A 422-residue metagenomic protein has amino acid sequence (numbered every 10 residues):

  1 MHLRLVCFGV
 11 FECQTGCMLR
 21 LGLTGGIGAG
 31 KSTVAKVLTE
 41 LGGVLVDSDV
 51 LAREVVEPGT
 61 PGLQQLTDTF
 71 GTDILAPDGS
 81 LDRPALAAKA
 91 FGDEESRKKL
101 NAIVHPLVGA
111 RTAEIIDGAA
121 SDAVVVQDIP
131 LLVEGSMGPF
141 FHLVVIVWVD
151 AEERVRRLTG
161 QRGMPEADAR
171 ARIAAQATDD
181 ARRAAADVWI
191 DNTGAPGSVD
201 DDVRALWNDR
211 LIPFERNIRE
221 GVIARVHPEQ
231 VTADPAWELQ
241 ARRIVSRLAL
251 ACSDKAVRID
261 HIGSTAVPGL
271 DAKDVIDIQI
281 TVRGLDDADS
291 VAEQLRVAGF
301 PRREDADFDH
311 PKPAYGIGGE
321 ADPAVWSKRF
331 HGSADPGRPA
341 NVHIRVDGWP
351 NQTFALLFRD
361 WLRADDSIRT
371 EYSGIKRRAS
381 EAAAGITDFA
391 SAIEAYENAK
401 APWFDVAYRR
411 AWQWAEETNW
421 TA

Functional and structural regions predicted by a protein language model:
M18-L21, A110, V199, R204-D260: Helical scaffold of the NTase/Pol beta-like nucleotidyltransferase catalytic core
G25, I129-V133, V245-S290: Active-site nucleotide-donor binding segment shared across nucleotidyl transfer reactions
S32: Walker A/P-loop
R53-V124: ATP-dependent small-molecule kinase phosphotransfer cores that center on conserved nucleotide phosphate-binding segments
R111-T112, P139-F140, G160-L211: Small-molecule kinase domains that catalyze NTP-dependent phosphoryl transfer to phosphate-bearing small molecules
A113-G118, V124-G160: ATP-dependent NMP and nucleoside kinases share a basic, alpha-helical "lid"
R156, G160-R172, W207, F214 (+2 more regions): Metal-dependent nucleotidyltransferase catalytic core
N341-A422: Catalytic cores of NTP-dependent nucleotidyl/adenyl transfer enzymes across multiple folds
